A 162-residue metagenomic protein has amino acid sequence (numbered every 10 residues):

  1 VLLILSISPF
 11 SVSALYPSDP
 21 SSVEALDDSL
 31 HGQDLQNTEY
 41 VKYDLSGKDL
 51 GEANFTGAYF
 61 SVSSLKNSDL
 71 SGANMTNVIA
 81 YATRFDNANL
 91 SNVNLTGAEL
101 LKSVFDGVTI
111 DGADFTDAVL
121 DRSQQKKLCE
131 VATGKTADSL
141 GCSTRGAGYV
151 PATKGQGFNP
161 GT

Functional and structural regions predicted by a protein language model:
L2-T162: Tandem repeat scaffolds
